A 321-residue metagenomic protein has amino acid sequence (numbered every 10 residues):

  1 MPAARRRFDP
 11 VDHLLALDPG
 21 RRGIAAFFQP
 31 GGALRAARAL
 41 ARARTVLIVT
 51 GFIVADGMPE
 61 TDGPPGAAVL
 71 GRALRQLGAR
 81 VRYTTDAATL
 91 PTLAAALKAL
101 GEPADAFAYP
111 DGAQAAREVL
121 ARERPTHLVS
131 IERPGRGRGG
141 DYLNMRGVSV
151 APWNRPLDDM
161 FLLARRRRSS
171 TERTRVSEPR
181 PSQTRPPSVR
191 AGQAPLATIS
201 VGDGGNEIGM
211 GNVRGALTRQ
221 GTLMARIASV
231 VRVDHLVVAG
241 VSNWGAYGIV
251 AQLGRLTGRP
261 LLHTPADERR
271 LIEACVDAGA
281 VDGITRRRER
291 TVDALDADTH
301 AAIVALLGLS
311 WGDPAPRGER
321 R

Functional and structural regions predicted by a protein language model:
M1-T45: Positively charged, low-complexity intrinsically disordered leader regions
E60-G78: Histidine-anchored nucleotide/phosphate-binding helix
G63-P64, H127-L128, R133-R166, P195-R259: Conserved mixed alpha/beta catalytic, RNA-binding, or beta-rich assembly cores of soluble enzyme, regulatory
A79-A88: Short internal beta-strands
L97-L120: A glycine-rich helix N-cap at a beta->alpha junction
E172-E178: Short, low-complexity, charge-dense intrinsically disordered segments
G205-R321: C-terminal functional extensions of proteins
